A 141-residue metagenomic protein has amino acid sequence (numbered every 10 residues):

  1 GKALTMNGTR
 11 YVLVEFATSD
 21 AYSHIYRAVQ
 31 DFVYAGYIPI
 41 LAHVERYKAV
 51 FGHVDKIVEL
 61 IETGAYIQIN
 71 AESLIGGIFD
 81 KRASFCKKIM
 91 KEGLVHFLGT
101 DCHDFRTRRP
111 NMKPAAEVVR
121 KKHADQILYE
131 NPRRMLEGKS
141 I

Functional and structural regions predicted by a protein language model:
G1-A3, S84, K139-I141: Short, surface-exposed amphipathic charged segments that create phosphate/polyanion-binding patches used for binding
G1-I67: Extended substrate/RNA-proximal surfaces in nucleic-acid metabolism proteins
A17-S19, V44-Y47, N70-G76, C102-F105 (+1 more regions): Active-site beta-loop-alpha junctions enriched in small/polar residues
Y26-R27, G52-E59, D80-M90, P114: Charged helix-capping and loop-helix junction motifs
T63, G93-L94, H123: A short helix-to-beta-strand connector/capping loop
I75-F79, F105-P110, L136: Short active-site-adjacent structural elements
L94-P110: Short acidic/histidine-rich active-site segments
M112, E117-I141: Mid-to-C-terminal alpha-helical segments outside catalytic/metal-binding sites
